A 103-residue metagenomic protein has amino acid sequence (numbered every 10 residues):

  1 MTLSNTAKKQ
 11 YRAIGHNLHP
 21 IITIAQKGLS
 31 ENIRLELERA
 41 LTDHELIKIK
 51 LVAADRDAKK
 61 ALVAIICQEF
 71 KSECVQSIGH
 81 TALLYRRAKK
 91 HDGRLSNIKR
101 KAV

Functional and structural regions predicted by a protein language model:
M1-V103: Positively charged, polar, low-complexity stretches
